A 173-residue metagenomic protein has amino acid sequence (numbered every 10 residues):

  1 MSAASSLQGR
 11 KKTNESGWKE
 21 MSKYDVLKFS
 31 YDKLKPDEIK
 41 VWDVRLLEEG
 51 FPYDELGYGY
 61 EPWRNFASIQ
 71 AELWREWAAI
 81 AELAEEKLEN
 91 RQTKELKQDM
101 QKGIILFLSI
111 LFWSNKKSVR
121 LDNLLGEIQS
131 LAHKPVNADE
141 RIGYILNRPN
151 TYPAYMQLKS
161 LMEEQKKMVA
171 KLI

Functional and structural regions predicted by a protein language model:
S2-E85: Conserved NTP/Mg2+-binding pocket subregion across the NTase superfamily
I69, L73-E76, L96-D99, L161: Amphipathic alpha-helix face/heptad-repeat signature
E82, E89, L108-V119, N147 (+1 more regions): Charged/polar positions within long, soluble alpha-helices
L88-K94, P149, P153: Short helix-adjacent coil turns
N90-K97, S118-D122: Short, surface-exposed loop/turn segments at secondary-structure junctions
D99-S109: Small-residue-rich helix-loop
S114-I142: Short, charged amphipathic alpha-helical segments flanked by flexible coils
E140-I173: Charged, long alpha-helical assembly modules
